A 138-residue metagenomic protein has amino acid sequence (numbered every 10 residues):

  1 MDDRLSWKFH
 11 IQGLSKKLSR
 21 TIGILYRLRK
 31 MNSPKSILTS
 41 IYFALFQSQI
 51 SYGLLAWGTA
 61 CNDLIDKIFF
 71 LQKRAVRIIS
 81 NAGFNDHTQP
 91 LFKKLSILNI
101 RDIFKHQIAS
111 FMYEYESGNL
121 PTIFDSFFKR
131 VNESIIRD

Functional and structural regions predicted by a protein language model:
M1-D138: Hydrophobic/basic alpha-helical segments
